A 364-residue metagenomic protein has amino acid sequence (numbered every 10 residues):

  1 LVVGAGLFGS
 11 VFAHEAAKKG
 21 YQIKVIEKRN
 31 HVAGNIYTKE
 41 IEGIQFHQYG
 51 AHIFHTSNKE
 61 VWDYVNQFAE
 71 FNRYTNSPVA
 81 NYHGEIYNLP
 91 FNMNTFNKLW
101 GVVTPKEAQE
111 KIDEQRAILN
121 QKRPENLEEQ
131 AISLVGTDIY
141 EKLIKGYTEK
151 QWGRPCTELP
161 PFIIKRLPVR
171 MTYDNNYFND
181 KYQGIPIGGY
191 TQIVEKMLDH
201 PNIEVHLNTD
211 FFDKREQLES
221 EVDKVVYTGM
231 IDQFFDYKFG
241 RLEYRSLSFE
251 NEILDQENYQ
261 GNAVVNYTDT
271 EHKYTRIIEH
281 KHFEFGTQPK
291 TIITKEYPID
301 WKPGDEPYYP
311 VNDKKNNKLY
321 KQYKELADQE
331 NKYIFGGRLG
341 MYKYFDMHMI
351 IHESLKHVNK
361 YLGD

Functional and structural regions predicted by a protein language model:
L1-V25, V358: N-terminal Rossmann-like FAD-binding beta1-loop-alpha1 element of flavoenzymes
L7-F8, N30-V32, N94, E149 (+5 more regions): Short, solvent-exposed loop/turn segments at secondary-structure junctions
A17-E42: Glycine-rich FAD pyrophosphate-binding loop
K19, T209-L326: Mid-domain catalytic core of redox enzymes that form a hydrophobic substrate pocket/lid adjacent to a catalytic redox
Q22, Q45, E70, N202-H206 (+1 more regions): Conserved beta-strand segments of alpha/beta enzyme cores
E42-A117: Dinucleotide-binding Rossmann-like beta1-alpha1 core, especially the glycine-rich loop that anchors the ADP
H83-Y87, M93-K224, F235: Active-site/ligand-binding neighborhood in enzyme catalytic cores
E306-D364: C-terminal catalytic lobe of FAD-dependent flavoproteins
